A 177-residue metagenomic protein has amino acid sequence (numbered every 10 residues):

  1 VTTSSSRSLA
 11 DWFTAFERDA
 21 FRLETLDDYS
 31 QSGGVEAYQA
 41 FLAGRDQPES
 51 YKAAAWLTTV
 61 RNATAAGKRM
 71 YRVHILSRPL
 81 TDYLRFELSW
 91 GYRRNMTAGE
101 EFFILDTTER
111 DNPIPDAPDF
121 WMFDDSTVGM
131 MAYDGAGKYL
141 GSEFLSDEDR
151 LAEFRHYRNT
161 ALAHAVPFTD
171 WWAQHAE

Functional and structural regions predicted by a protein language model:
T2-E177: PLD/PLD-like phosphodiesterase catalytic module centered on the HKD motif
